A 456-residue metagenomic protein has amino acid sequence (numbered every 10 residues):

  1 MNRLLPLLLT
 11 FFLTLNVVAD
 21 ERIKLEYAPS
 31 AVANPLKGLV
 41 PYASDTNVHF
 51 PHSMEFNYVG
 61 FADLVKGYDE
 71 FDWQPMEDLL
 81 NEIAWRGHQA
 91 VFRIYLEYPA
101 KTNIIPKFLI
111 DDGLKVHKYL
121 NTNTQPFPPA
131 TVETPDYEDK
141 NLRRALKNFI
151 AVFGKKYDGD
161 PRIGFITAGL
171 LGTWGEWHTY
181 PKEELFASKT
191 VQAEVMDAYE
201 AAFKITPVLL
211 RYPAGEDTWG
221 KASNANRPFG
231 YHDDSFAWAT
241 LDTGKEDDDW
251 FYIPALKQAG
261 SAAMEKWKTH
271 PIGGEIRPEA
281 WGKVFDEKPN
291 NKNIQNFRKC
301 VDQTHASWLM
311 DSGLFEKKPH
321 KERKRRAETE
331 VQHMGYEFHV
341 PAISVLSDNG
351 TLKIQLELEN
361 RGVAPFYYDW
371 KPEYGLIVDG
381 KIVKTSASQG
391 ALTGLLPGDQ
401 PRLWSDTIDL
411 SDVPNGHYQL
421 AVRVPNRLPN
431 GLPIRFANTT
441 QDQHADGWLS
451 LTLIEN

Functional and structural regions predicted by a protein language model:
P6-N16: Bacterial N-terminal signal peptides
D20-E138, L142, M264-E322: N-terminal substrate-binding region of glycoside hydrolase catalytic domains
E55, I83, F153, I166 (+3 more regions): Conserved, mostly hydrophobic/aromatic
H117-Y119, L185-L209, A225-D249: Acidic, His- and aromatic-enriched active-site or binding-groove loops in soluble protein domains that engage sugars
L120-L142, F149-L185: Active-site groove signature of glycoside hydrolases
R162-W174, Q192, M196-G220: Aromatic-lined carbohydrate-recognition surfaces of secreted/lumenal glycan-active proteins
P213-E216, N226-A342: Substrate-binding cleft of secreted/luminal carbohydrate-active enzymes
E328-N456: Extracellular/luminal regions of secreted and cell-surface proteins that mediate adhesion/ECM remodeling
